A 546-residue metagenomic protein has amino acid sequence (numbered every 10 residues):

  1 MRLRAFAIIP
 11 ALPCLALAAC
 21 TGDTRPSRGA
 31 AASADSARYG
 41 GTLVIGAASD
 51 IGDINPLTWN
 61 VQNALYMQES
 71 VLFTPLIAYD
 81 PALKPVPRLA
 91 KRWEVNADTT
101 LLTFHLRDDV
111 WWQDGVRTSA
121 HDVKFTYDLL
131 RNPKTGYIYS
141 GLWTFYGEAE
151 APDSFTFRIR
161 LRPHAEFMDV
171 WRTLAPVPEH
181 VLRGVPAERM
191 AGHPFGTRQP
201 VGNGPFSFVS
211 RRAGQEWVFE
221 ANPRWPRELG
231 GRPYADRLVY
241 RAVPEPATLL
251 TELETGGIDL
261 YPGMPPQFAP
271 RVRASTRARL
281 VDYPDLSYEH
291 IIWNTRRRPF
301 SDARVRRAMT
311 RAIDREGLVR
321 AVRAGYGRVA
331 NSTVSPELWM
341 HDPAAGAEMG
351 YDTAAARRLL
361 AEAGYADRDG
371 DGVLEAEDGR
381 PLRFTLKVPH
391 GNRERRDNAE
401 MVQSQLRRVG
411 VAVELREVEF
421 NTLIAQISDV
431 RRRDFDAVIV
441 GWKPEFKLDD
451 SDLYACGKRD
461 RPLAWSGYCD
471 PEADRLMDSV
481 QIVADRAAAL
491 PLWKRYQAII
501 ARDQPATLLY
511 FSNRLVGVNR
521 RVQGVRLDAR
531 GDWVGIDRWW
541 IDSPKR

Functional and structural regions predicted by a protein language model:
D23-T24, L130, E148-A149, V209-E220 (+6 more regions): Extracellular/periplasmic solute-recognition and catalytic clefts
V44-A97, D128, V201-N203: N-terminal lobe/hinge region of extracytoplasmic solute-binding protein
D80, A175-R232, R237-V239, E245-A247 (+4 more regions): Gly/Pro-rich hinge or "lid" segments in bacterial periplasmic/extracellular proteins
K91-G136, R158-R160, E252, P299-S301: Aromatic- and charge-enriched surface segment that lines or borders ligand/interaction sites
H105, S140-P186: Surface-exposed binding/hinge segments that line and control ligand-binding clefts or catalytic entry sites
P194-T197, R224-R271, N398-S404, A412-E414 (+1 more regions): Ligand-site clamp/hinge motif
R212-E216, A221, E289, A312-A344 (+2 more regions): Detector for C-terminal structural segments
N294, V329-D369, P389-D397: Structural transition elements
